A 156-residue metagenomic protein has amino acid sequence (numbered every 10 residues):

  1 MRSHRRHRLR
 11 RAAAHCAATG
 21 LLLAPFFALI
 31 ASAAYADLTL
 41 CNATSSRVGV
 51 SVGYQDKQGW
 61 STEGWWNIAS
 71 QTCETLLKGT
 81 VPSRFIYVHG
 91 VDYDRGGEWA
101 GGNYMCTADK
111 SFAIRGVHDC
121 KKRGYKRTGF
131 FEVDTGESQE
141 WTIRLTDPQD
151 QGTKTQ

Functional and structural regions predicted by a protein language model:
M1-A14: N-terminal secretory signal peptides that target proteins for export/translocation
H7, A24-P25, K110, G129: Short non-domain terminal segments
R11, H15, A43-S46: Amphipathic, alpha-helical segments enriched in basic
C16-L29: Bacterial N-terminal signal peptides
S32-C41, S45-G49, G53-K78, G90-Q156: Intrinsically disordered, low-complexity segments enriched in small/polar residues
P82-V88: Short, Lys/Arg- and Gly-enriched loop/turn segments at beta-strand edges
